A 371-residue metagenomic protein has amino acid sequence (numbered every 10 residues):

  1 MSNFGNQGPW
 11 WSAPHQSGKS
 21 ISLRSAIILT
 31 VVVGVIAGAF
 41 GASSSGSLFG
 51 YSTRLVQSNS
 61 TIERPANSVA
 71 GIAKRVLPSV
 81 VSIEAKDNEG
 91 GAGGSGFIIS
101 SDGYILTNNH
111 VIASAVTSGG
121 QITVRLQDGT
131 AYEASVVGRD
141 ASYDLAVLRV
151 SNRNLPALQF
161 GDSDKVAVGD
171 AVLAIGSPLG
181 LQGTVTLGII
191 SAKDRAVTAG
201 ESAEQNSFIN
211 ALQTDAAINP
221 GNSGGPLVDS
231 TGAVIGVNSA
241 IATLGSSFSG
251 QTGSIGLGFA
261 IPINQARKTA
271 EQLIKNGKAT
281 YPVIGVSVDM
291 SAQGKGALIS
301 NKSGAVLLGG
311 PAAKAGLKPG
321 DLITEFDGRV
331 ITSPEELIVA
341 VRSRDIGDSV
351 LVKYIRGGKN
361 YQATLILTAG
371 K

Functional and structural regions predicted by a protein language model:
S2-A13, G18-G294, I338, A369-K371: Serine-dependent protease modules
I72-A73, G320-I323, V352: Flexible, small-residue-rich helix->loop connector segments that border functional cores
I98, Y354-R356, L367: Hydrophobic beta-strand positions in extracellular immunoglobulin-like domains
A113-T117, T252, E325-K353, K359-N360: PDZ domains, with a preference for the canonical peptide-binding region formed by the helix
L158-F160, V166, I218, V306 (+3 more regions): Hydrophobic beta-strand core residues of beta-sandwich domains
I274-A340, K359-I366, G370-K371: PDZ/PDZ-like groove recognition
